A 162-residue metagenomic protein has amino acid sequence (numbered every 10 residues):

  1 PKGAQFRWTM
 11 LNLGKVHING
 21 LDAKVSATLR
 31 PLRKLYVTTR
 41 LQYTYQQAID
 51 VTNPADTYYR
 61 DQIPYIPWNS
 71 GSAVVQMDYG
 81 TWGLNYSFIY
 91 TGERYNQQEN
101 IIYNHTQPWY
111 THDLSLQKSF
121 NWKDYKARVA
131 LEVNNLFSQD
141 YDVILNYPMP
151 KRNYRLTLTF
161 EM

Functional and structural regions predicted by a protein language model:
G3-R94: Gram-negative outer-membrane beta-barrel transporters
V37, Y90-Q97, H105-Q107, D113-M162: C-terminal beta-signal and adjacent terminal beta-strands/loops of Gram-negative outer-membrane beta-barrel proteins
D56-D61, G80-T81, T111, M149-L156: Short, Lys/Arg-enriched charge-dense amphipathic segments
Q62-P67, H105-T111: Short charge-dense sequence patches
